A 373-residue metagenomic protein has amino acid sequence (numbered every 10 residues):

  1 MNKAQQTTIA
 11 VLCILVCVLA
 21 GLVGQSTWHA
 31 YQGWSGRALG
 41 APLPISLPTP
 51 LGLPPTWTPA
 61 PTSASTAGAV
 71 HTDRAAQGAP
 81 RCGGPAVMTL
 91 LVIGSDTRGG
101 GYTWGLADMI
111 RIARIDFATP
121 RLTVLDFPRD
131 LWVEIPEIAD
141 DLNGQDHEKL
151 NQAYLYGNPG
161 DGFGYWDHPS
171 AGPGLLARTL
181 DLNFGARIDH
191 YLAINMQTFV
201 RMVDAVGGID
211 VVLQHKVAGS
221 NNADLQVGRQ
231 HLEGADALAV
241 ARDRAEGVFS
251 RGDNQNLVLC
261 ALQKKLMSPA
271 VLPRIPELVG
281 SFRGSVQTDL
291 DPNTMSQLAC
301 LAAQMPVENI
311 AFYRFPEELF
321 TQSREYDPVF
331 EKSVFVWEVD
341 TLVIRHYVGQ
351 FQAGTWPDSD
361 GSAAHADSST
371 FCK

Functional and structural regions predicted by a protein language model:
N2-C13, V18-K373: Non-catalytic, solvent-exposed segments at the cell envelope interface
